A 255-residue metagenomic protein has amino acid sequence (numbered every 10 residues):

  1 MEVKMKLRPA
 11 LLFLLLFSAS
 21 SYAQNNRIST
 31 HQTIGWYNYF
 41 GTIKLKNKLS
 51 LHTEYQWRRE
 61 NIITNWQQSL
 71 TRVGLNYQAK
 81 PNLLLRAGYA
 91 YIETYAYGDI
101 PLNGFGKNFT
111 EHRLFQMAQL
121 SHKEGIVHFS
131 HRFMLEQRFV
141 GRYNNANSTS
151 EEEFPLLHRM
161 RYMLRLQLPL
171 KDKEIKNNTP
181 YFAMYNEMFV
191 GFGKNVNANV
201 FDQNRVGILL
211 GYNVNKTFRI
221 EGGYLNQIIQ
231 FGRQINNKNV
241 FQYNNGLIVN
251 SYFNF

Functional and structural regions predicted by a protein language model:
Q24-R27, L49-I63, G88-E93, L135-Q137 (+2 more regions): Transmembrane beta-strand segments that form the barrel wall of outer-membrane beta-barrel proteins
N25-R27, W57-N61, P101-F105, N147-F154 (+2 more regions): Extracellular loop and loop/strand-boundary signature of outer-membrane beta-barrel proteins
H31-G35, Q67-S69, T110-L114, F154-Y162 (+2 more regions): Residues that define the transmembrane beta-barrel architecture of outer-membrane proteins
I43, Y77, Y89, L120-H122 (+3 more regions): Residue-level signature of outer-membrane beta-barrel architecture
N47-K48, N82, K123-S130, L170-P180 (+1 more regions): Short loop/turn motifs that connect adjacent beta-strands in outer-membrane beta-barrel proteins
L51-T53, L85-A87, V127-F133, M160 (+3 more regions): Transmembrane beta-strands of outer-membrane beta-barrel proteins
A118, Y243-F255: Outer-membrane beta-barrel "beta-signal"
M134-R219, Q227-Q230, F255: Outer-membrane beta-barrel transmembrane domain signature
